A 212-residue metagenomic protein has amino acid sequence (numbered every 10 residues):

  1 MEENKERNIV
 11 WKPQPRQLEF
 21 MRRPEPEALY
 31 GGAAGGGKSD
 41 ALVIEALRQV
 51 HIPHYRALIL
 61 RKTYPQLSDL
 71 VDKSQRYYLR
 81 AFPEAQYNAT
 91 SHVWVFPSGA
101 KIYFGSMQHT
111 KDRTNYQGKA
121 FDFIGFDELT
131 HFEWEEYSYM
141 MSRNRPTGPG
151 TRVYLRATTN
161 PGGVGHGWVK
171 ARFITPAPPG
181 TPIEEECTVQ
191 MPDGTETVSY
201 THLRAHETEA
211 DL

Functional and structural regions predicted by a protein language model:
M1-A210: Phosphate/NTP-binding elements of NTP-utilizing enzymes
